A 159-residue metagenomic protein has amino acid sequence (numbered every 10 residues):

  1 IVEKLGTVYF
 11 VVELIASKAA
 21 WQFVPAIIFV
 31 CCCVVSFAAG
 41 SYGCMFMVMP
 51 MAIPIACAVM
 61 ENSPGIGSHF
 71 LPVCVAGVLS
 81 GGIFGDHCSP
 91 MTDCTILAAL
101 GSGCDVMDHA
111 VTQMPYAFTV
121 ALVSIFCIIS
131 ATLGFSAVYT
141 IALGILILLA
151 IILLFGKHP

Functional and structural regions predicted by a protein language model:
I1, I28-S36, I53-I55, V78-G82 (+2 more regions): Hydrophobic core segments of alpha-helical transmembrane domains in multi-pass membrane transport and ion-translocation
E3-S17: Membrane-interface helix termini and inter-helical loops of multi-pass transporters
L14, K18-Q22, M91, T112-A117: Loop-to-transmembrane-helix entry motif
S17, A52-N62, T95-D108: Helix-loop-helix connectors at the membrane interface of multi-pass transporters/channels
A19-V59, S63, L71, V78 (+1 more regions): Hydrophobic alpha-helical transmembrane segments of multi-pass integral membrane proteins, predominantly secondary
F37-M45, A131-T140: Interfacial segments of transmembrane alpha-helices in multi-pass membrane proteins
H69-V73, S136-G144: Loop-to-transmembrane alpha-helix initiation sites
V73-M114: Alpha-helical membrane segments and immediately flanking helix-loop junctions that form or couple to the substrate/ion
